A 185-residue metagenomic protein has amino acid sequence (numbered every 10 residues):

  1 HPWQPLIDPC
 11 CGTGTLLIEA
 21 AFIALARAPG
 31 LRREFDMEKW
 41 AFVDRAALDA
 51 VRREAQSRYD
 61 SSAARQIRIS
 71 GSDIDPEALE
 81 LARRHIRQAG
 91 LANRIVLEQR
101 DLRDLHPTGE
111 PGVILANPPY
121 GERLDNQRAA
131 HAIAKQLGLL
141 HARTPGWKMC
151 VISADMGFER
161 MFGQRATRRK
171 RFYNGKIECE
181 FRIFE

Functional and structural regions predicted by a protein language model:
H1-L105, E122-R123, A129: Conserved S-adenosyl-L-methionine
D101-E185: C-terminal catalytic and target-recognition region of SAM-dependent MTase-like enzymes, primarily methyltransferases
